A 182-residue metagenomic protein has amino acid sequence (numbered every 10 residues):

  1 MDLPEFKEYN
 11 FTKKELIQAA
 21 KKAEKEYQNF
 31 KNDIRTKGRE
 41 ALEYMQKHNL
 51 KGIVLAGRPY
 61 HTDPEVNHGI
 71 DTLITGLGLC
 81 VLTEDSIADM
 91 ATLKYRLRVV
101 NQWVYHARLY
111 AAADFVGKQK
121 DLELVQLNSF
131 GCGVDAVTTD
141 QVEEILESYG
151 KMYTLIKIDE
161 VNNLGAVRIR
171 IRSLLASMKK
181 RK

Functional and structural regions predicted by a protein language model:
M1-K182: An N-terminal assembly and electron-transfer interface module characteristic of large anaerobic redox and radical
